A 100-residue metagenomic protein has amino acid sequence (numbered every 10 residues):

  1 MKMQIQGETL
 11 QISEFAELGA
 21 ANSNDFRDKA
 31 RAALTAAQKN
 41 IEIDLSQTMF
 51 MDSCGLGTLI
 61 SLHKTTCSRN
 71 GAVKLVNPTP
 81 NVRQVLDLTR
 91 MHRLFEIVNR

Functional and structural regions predicted by a protein language model:
M1-K2, R100: Absolute protein N-terminus
K2-D28: STAS-typified acidic loop motif
L10, I41, G71-V73: Conserved beta-strand core positions
K29, L59-L62: Aromatic/hydrophobic pocket-lining residues that form π-stacking "cages" and hydrophobic walls in ligand
R31-D52, V76: Short, glycine-/small-residue-enriched flexible loop/hinge segments at domain edges that mediate gating
T65-N99: C-terminal structural segments of small proteins and small subunits
